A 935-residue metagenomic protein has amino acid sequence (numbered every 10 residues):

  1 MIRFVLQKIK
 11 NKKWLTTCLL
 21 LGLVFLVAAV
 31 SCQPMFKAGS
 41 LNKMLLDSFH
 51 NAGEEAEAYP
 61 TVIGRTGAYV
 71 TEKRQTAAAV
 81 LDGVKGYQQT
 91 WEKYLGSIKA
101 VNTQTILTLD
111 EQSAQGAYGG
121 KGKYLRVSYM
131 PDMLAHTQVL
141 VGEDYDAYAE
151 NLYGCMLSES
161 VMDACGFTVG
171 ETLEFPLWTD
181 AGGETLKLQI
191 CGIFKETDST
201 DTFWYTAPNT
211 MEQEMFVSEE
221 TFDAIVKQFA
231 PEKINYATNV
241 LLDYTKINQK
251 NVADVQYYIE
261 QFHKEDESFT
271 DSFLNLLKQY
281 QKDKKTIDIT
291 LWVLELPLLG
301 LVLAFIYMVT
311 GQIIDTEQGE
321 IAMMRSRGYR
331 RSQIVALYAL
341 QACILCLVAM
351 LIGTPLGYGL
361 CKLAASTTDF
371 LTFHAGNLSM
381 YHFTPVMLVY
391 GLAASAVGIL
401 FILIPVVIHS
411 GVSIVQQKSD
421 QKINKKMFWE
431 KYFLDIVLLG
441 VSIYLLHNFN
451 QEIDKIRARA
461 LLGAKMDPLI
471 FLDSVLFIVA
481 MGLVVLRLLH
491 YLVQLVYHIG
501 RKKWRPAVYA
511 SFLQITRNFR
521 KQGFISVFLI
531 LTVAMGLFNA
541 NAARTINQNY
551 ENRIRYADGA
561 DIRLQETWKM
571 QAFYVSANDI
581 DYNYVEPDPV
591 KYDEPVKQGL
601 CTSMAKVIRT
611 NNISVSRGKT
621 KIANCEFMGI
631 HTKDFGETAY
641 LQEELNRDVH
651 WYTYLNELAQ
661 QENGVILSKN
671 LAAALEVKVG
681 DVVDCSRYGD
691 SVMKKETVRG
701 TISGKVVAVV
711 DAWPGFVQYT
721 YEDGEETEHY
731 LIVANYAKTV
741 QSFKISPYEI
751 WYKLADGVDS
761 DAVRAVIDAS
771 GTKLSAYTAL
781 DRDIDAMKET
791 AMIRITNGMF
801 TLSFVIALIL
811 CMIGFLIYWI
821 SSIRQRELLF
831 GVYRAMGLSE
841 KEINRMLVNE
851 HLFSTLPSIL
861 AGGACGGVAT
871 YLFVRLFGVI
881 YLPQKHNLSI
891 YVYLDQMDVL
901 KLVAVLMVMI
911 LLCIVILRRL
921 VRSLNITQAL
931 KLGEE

Functional and structural regions predicted by a protein language model:
M1-A28, P34-M35, D420-L438, L486-V533 (+5 more regions): N-terminal Sec/SRP start-transfer signal
M1-L303, Q312, S366-L371, L378 (+10 more regions): Membrane transport/envelope proteins' first extracytoplasmic loop
I2, S332-A336, L340, K426 (+7 more regions): Alpha-helical membrane-protein architecture signal
K12, A304-L345, V412-F428, D435 (+1 more regions): Interfacial "coupling" helices/loops that link adjacent transmembrane helices in transporter permeases
Y307-T310, G319, C343-A375, P385-I414 (+6 more regions): Small-residue-rich transmembrane alpha-helices
L378, S410-W429, Q884, R919-E935: Short cytosolic juxtamembrane segments of multi-pass membrane proteins
K455-F471, V475-T653, K669: Juxtamembrane segments of multi-pass membrane proteins
Y748-I750, T772-R875, L882-S889, C913-I916 (+1 more regions): C-terminal transmembrane helical bundles of large multi-pass transporters and their helix-start/helix-kink determinants
